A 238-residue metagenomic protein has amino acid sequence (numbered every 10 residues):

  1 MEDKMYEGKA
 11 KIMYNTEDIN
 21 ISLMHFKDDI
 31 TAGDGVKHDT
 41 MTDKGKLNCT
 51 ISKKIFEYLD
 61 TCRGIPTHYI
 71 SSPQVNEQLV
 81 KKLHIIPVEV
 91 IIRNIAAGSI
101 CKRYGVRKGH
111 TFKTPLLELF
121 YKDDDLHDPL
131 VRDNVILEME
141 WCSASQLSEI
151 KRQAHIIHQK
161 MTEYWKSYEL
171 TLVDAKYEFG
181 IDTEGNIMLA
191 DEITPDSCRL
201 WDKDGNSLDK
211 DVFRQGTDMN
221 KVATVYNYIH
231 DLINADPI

Functional and structural regions predicted by a protein language model:
M1-F120, I233: Active-site loop/lid in soluble adenylation, ligation, and acyl-transfer enzymes
D28-T31, D125, P195: Short connector loops/turns at beta-strand edges and beta->alpha or beta->beta junctions
D43, R103-E149: ATP-dependent carboxylate/phosphate-activation module, predominantly the ATP-grasp catalytic core and closely related
D43-I51, S145-Q153, I157, K221 (+1 more regions): Short amphipathic alpha-helical segments
I70-Q74, W165-G180: A short glycine-rich, hydrophobically flanked beta-strand micro-motif that places a catalytic Asp/Glu for divalent metal
I92, L172-D191: Conserved metal-phosphate-binding beta-hairpin within the catalytic cores of diverse ATP-dependent phosphoryl-transfer
C142-V173: A long amphipathic alpha-helix within ATP-dependent nucleotide-binding catalytic cores
I193-I238: C-terminal helix-cap and adjacent tail motif
